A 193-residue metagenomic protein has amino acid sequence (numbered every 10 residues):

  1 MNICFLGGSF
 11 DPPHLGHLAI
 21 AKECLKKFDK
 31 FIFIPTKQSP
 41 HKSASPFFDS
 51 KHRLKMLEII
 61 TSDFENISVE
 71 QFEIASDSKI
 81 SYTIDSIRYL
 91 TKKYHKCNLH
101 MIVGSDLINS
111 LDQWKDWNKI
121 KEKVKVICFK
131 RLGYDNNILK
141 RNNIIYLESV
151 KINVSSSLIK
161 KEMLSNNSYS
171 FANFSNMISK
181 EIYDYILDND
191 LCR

Functional and structural regions predicted by a protein language model:
M1-R193: Nucleotidyltransferase catalytic core that binds NTPs
